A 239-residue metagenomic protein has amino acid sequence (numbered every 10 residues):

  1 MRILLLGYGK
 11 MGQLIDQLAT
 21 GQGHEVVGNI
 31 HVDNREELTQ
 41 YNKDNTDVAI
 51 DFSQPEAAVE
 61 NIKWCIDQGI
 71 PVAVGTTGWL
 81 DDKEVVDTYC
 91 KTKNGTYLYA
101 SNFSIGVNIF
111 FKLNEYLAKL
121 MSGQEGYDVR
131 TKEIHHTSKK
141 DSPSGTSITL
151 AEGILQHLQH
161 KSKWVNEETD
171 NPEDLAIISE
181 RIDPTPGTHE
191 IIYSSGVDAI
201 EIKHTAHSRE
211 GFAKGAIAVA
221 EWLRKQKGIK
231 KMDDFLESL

Functional and structural regions predicted by a protein language model:
R2, L6, K10-K43, G123-L239: C-terminal substrate-binding/catalytic lobe of Rossmann-fold NAD(P)-dependent oxidoreductases
V26-G28, G69-T76, T96-L98: Short hydrophobic/aromatic-enriched beta-strand-loop microsegments
H31-R35, T76-L80, F103: Short, acidic/turn-prone active-site loops that include or flank metal/cofactor- and phosphate-binding residues
T39-Q40, V59, K63-D67, F111 (+2 more regions): Amphipathic, non-transmembrane alpha-helical secondary structure
Y41-N42, V48, P55-G75, E84-V86: Rossmann-fold NAD(P) dinucleotide-binding segment
K63, T76-Y97, N108, L113-L117: Rossmann-fold NAD(P)-binding glycine/threonine-rich loop
P71, V86-S104, M121, Y127 (+1 more regions): Rossmann-fold dehydrogenase core element
